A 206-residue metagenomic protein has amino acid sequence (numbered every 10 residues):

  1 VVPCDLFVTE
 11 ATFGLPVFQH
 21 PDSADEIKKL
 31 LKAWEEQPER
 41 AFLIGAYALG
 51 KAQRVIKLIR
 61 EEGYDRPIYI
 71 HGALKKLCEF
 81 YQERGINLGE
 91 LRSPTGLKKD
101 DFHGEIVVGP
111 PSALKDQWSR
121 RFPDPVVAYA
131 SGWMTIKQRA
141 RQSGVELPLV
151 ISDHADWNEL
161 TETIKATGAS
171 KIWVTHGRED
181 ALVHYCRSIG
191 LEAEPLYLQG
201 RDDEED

Functional and structural regions predicted by a protein language model:
V1-A46, G50, E61-E62: His/Asp/Glu-rich metal-coordinating catalytic cores of metallo-dependent phosphodiesterases/hydrolases acting on
V8, R66-L77, Y129: Short internal beta-strands
A41-F42, R66-P67, G168-K171: Short active-site oxyanion
G45-R54, H176-A181: Gly/Ser/Thr-rich loops at beta-strand to alpha-helix junctions that form or flank small-molecule/cofactor-binding
Q53-L58, F80-Y81, S119, V183-C186: A short acidic (Asp/Glu
K57-D65, R187-E192: Short, surface-exposed basic-aromatic patches at helix termini and helix-loop junctions that form
E79-L97: Acidic, Ser/Thr-rich peripheral helices and adjacent loops at domain boundaries
P94-D206: C-terminal regulatory/interaction regions
